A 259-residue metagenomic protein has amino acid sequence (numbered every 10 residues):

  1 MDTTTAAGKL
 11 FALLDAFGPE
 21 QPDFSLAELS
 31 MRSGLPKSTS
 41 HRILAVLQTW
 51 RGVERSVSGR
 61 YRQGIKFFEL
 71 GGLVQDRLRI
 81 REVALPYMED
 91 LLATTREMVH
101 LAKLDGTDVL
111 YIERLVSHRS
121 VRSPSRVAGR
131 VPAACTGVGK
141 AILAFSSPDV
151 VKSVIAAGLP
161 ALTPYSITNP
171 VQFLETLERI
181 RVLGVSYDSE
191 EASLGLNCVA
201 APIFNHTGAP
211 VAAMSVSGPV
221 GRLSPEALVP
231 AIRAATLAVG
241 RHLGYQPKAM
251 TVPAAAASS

Functional and structural regions predicted by a protein language model:
M1-R77, R81, G240-Y245: N-terminal helix-turn-helix
T3-A7, L26, G64, R77 (+9 more regions): Short, structured helix-loop boundary elements
G18, G139, L143, S147 (+1 more regions): Short amphipathic alpha-helical signal-transduction/dimerization elements
S33, L44, F67, M88 (+3 more regions): Short amphipathic alpha-helical/adjacent loop interface patches that line ligand and macromolecule-binding sites
V53-E54, L101-A102, I203: A structural signal for short hydrophobic beta-strand segments in well-ordered beta-sheet cores
G59-A157: Amphipathic alpha-helical effector-binding/dimerization core of metabolite-sensing transcriptional regulators
Y165-A238, H242, S258: Extended hydrophobic
Y245-S259: Short, highly charged C-terminal tails/helix-capping segments
